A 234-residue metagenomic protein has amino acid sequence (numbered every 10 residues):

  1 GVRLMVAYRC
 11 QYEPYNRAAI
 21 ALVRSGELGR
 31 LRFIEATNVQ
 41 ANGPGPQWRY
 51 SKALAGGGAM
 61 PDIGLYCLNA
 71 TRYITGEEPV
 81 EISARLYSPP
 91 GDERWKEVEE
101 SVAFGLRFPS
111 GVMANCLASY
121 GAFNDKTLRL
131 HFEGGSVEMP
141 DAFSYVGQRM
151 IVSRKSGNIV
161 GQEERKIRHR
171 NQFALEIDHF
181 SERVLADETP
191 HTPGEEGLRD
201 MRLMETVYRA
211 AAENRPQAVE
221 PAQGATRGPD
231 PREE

Functional and structural regions predicted by a protein language model:
G1-V2, V112: A short helix->loop->beta-strand "cap" motif at the edges of active sites that frequently abuts
R3-M5, C10-W95, N214: Predominantly a Rossmann-like dinucleotide-binding segment in NAD(P)-dependent oxidoreductases
Y15-N16, C67-L68, G147, A174-D178 (+1 more regions): A general structural signal for well-ordered alpha-helical segments in protein cores
G26, G111, D187: Conserved G/P- and acidic residue-centered "switch" motifs that form tight phosphate/ATP-binding loops in soluble
M60, G64, R170, H191-L198: Conserved loop-to-helix N-cap of the C-terminal "lid" that shapes the substrate pocket in Rossmann-like
D92-E99, R107-E176, P193: NAD(P)-dinucleotide binding in Rossmann-like oxidoreductases
E182-E234: C-terminal helix-rich "cap/oligomerization" subdomain common to oxidoreductases
